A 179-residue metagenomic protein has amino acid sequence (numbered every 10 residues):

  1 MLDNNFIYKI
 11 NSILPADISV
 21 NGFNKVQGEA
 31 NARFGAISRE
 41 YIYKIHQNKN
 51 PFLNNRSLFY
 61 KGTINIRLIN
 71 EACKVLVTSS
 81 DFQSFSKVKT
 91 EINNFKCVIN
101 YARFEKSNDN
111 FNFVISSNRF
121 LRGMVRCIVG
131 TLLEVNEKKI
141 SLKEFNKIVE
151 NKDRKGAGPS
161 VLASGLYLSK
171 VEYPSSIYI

Functional and structural regions predicted by a protein language model:
M1-I179: Structured-RNA-binding interfaces characteristic of tRNA pseudouridine synthases
